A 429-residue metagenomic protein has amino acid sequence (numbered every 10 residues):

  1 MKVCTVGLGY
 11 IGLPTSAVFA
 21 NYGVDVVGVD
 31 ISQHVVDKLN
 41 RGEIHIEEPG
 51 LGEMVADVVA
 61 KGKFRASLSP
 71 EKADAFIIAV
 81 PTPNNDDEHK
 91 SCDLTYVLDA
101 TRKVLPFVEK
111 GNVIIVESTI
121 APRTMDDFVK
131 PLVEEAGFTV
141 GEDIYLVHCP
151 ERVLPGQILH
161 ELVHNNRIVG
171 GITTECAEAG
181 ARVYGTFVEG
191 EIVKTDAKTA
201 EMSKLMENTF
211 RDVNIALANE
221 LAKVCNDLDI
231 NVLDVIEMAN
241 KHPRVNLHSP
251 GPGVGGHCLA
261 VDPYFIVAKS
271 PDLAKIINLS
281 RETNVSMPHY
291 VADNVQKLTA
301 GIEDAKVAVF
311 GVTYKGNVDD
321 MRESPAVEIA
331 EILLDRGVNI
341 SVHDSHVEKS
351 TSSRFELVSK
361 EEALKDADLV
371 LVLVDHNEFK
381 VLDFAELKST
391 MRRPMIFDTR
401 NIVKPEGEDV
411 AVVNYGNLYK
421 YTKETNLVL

Functional and structural regions predicted by a protein language model:
M1-L429: Structural/interface elements that position substrates and couple domains in central-metabolism enzymes
